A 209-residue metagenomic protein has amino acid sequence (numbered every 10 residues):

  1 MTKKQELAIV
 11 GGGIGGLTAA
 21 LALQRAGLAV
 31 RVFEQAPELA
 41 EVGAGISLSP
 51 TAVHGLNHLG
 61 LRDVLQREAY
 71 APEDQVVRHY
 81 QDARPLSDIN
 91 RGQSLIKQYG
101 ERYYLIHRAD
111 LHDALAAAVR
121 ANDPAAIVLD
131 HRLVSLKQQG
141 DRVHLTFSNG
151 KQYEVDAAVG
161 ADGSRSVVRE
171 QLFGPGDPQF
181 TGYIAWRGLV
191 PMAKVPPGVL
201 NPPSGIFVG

Functional and structural regions predicted by a protein language model:
T2-G15: Beta1/beta-strand and adjacent pyrophosphate-binding region of the FAD-binding site in flavoprotein oxidoreductases
E6, A29-R31, K151: Structural signature of beta-strand start/N-cap positions in the alpha/beta core of ABC transporter nucleotide-binding
G15, E38, R165: Conserved Rossmann-like nucleotide-cofactor binding loop
A19-L28, G55-H58: A short, Lys/Arg-enriched amphipathic alpha-helix followed by its capping loop at the start of a domain
Q24-A44: Glycine-rich FAD pyrophosphate-binding loop
A44, L48-A118: Active-site-adjacent segment of FAD-dependent monooxygenases/related oxidoreductases
D82-P85, Y104, D113-G209: Conserved FAD-binding catalytic core of PHBH/FMO-like flavoproteins
